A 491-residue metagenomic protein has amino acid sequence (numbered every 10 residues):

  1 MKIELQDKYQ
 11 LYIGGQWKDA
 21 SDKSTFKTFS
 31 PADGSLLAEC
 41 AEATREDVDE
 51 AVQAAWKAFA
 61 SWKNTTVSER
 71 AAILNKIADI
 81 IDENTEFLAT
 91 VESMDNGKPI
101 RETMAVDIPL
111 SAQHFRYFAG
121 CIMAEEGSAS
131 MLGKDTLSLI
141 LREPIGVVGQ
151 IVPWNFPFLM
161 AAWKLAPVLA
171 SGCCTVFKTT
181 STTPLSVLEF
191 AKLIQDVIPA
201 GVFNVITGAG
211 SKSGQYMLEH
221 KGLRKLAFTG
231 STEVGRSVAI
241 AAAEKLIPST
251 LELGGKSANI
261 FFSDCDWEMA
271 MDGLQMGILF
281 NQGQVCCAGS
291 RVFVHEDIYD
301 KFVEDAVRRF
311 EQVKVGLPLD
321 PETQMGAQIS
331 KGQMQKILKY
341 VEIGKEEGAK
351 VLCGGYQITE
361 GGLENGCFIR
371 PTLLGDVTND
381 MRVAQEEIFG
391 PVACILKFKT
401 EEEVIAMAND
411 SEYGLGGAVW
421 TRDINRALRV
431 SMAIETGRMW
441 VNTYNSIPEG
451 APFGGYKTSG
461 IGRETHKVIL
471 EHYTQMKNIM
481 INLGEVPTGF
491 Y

Functional and structural regions predicted by a protein language model:
M1-A32: Hydrophobic face of amphipathic alpha-helices that form TPR/SEL1-like repeat modules and related alpha-solenoid
D33-A38, L223, I260, K314 (+2 more regions): Conserved C-terminal structural/oligomerization subdomain of aldehyde/semialdehyde dehydrogenase
G34, R70, E92, F115 (+9 more regions): Residue-level signal for inorganic ion chemistry
S35-E125, D135: Glycine-rich loop-to-alpha-helix module at the N-terminal edge of alpha/beta enzyme cores
L36-A43, A58-N64, Q150, N259-F262 (+5 more regions): Short, well-ordered beta-strand elements within core beta-sheets of diverse protein domains
F59, K63, A78-T85, A89 (+18 more regions): Structural signal for hydrophobic packing residues in well-ordered secondary-structure cores of soluble enzyme domains
G127-M269, F398: Rossmann-like NAD(P) dinucleotide-binding subdomain of oxidoreductase/dehydrogenase enzymes
E233-T378, V441, T488-F490: ALDH superfamily catalytic-core signature
